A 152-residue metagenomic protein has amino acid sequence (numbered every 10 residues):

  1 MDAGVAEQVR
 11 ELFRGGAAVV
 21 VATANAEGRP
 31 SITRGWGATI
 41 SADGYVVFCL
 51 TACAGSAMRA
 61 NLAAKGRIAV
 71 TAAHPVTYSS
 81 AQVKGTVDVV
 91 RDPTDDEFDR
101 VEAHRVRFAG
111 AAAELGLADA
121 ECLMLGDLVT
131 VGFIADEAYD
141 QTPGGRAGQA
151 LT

Functional and structural regions predicted by a protein language model:
M1-A18: Short, basic/aromatic recognition patches
V9-R10, R59, A118-L123: A generic local secondary-structure boundary/capping motif
R14-A18, K65, D127: A short, compositionally biased
G16-T51, A81: Short beta-strand segments
T23-A24, A72-H74, A113-L115: A short, aromatic/hydrophobic, helix- or strand-capping loop or linear motif that either lines the entrance/gate
G28, G55, A138-Q141: Short, acidic Gly/Pro/Ser/Thr-rich loop/turn segments
G37-T77: A short mixed-secondary-structure module that forms the rim of ligand-binding clefts
S79-T152: Charged, gly/pro-rich active-site loop segments
